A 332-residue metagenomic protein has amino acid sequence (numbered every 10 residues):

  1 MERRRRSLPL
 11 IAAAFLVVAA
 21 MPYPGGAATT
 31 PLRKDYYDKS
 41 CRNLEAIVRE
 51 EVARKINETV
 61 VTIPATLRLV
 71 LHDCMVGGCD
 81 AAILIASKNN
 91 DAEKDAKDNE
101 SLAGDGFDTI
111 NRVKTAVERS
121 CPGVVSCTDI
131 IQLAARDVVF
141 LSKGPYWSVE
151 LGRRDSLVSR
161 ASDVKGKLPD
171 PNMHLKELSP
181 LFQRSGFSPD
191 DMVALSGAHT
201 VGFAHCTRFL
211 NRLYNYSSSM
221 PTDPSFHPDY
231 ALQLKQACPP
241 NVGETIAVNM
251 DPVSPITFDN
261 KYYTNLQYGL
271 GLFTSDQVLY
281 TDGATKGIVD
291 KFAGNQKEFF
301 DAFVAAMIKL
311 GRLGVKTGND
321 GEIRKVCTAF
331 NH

Functional and structural regions predicted by a protein language model:
E2-H332: Catalytic cores of secreted/periplasmic or lumenal enzymes
